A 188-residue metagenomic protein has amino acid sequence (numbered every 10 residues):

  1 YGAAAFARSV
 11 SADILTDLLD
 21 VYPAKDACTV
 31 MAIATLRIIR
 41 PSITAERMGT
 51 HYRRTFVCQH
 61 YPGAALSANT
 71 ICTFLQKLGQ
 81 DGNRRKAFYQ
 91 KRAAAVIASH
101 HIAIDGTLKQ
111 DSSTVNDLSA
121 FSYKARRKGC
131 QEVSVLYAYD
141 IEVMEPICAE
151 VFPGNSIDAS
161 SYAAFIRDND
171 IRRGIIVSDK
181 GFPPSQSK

Functional and structural regions predicted by a protein language model:
Y1-S113, L136-N155, A163: Dynamic "connector" segments at or just before major functional cores
D17-L18, A120-S122, A159-S160: Active-site-adjacent structural elements in folded domains
N69, K124-R126, N155, S185: Surface-exposed loop/turn and secondary-structure junction residues enriched for glycine/proline
I71, S134-Y137, V177, F182: Long, contiguous hydrophobic alpha-helical segments, chiefly transmembrane helices and signal peptides
R92-V96, R127, D168, K188: A general structural signal for short secondary-structure junctions and capping/turn motifs
D111-K124: Flexible, glycine/threonine-enriched loop-and-boundary segments that flank and lead into catalytic domains of large
R127-V133, I141-E142: Short, flexible loop/turn motifs enriched in small residues
I141-K188: Single, function-defining residue in the core of a domain
